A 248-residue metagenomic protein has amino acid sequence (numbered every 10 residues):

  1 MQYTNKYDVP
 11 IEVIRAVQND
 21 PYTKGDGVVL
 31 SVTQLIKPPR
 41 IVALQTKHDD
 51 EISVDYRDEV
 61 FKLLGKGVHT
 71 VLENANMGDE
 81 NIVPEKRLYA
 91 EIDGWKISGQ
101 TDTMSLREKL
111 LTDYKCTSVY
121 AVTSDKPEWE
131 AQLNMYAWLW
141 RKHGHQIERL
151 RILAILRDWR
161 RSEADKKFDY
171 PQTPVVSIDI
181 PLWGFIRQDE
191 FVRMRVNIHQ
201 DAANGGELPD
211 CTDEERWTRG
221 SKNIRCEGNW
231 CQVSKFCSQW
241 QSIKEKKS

Functional and structural regions predicted by a protein language model:
M1-D8, D93, W138-S248: Metal-dependent nuclease catalytic regions and adjoining charged, substrate-binding loops involved in nucleic-acid end
M1-L111, S118-A131, R141, E163-D169: Metal-dependent nuclease catalytic cores that hydrolyze phosphodiester bonds in DNA/RNA, characterized by
R57-D58, L133-M135, D201-A202: Short, surface-exposed linear patches
H69-E73, L133-A137, R193, N197: Generic solvent-exposed, charged/amphipathic alpha-helical segments that serve as macromolecular interface scaffolds
S98, E128-M135, R187, C226: Short, well-structured alpha-helical interface segments that form or flank functional binding sites
Y114-T117, I155: Generic beta-structure capping elements
